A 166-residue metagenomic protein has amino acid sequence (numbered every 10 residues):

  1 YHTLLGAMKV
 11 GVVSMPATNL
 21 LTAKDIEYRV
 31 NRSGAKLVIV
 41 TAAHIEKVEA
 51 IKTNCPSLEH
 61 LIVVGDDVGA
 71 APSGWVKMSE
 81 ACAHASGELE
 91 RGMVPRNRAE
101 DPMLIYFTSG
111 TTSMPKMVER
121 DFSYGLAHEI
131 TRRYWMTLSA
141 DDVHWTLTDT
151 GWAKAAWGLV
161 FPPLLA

Functional and structural regions predicted by a protein language model:
Y1, A23-K24, L126, W157: Glycine-rich phosphate-binding loop at the start of an alpha helix
T3, D121: Motif I (Walker A/P-loop) of helicase-class P-loop NTPases
L4-V10, N31-R32, W152, F161-L165: Short hydrophobic alpha-helices that are characteristic scaffold elements of the AMP-binding
K9-A81: Structural core segment of the AMP-binding/adenylate-forming
G11, G110-M114, D149: Active-site-proximal glycine-rich helix-loop-beta segment
I39, R96, E119: Short aromatic/basic micro-patch
V63, V76, A83-F107, M114 (+1 more regions): Conserved pre-ATP/AMP-binding loop-to-beta segment of ANL
L126-A166: Conserved AMP-binding/adenylation subdomain of ANL enzymes
